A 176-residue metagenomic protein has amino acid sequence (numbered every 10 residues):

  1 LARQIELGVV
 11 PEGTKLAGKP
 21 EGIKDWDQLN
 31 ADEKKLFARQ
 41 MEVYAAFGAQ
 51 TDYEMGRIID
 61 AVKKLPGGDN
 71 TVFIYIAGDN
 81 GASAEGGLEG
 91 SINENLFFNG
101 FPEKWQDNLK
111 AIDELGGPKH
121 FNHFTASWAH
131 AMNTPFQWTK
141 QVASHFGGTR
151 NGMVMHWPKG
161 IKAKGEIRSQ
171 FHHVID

Functional and structural regions predicted by a protein language model:
L1-L29: Long, well-ordered, tryptophan-enriched scaffold segments
R3, E33-T71, A82-A84, L88-A129: A long, amphipathic alpha-helix that forms part of the scaffold/cap immediately adjacent to metal-dependent active
T14-K15, E21-G22, A31-K34, Q141 (+2 more regions): Short capping/connector residues at structural and topological boundaries
I23-Q40, H156-K162: Short glycine/proline-rich turn/loop motifs
I59-D60, N95-D176: Substrate-binding rim/cap in mid-to-C-terminal beta-strand-loop elements of soluble/periplasmic
D69-Y75, M153: Beta-sheet entry/capping signal
